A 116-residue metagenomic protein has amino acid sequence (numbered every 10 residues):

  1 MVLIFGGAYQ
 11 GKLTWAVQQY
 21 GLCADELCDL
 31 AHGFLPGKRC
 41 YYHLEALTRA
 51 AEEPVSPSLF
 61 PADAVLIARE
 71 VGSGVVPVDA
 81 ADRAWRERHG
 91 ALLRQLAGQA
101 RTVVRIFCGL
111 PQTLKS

Functional and structural regions predicted by a protein language model:
M1-L30: Glycine-rich P-loop/Walker A and Walker A-like loops and their local beta1-loop-alpha1 context in P-loop NTPases
G21-L22, G33-R39, S58-A62: Flexible, charged surface loops at secondary-structure boundaries
A31, E45, F107-G109: Residues at the C-termini of beta-strands that transition into short coil/loop
H32, Y41-H43, H89: Histidine (H) residue identity feature
H32-P36, P111-L114: A short acidic, often aromatic-flanked loop/helix-cap motif at beta-alpha or helix-coil junctions that lines enzyme
P36-A50, L66-A68: Conserved P-loop NTPase "ATPase switch" module shared by AAA+ and STAND
A50, V55-S116: Replace "adjacent to P-loop NTPase cores in ATP/GTP-dependent enzymes" with "adjacent to NTP-binding cores
